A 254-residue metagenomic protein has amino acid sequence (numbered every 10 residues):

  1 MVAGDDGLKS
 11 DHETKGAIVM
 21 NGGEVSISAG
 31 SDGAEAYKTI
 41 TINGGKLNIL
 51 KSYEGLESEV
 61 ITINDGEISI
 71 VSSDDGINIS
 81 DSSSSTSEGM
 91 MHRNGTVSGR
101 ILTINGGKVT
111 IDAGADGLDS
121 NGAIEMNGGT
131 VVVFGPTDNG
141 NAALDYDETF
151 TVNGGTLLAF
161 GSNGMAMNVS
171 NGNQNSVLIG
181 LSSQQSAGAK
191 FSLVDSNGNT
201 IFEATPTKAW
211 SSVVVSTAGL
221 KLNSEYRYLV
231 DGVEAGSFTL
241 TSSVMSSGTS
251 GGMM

Functional and structural regions predicted by a protein language model:
M1-M254: A composition-driven surface/loop motif
